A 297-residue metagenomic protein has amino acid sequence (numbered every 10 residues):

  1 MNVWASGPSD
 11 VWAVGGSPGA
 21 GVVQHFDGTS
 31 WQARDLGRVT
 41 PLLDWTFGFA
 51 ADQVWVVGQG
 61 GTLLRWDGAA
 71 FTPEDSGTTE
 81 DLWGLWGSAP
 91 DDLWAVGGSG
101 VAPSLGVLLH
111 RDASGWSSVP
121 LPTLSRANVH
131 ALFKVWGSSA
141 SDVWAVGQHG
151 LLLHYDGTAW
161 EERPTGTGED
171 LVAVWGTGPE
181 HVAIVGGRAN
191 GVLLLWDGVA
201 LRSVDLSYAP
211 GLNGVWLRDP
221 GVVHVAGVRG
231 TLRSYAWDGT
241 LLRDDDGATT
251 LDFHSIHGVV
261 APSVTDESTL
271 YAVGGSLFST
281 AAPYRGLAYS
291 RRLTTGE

Functional and structural regions predicted by a protein language model:
M1-E297: Residue-level hotspots at or immediately adjacent to binding/recognition sites across diverse folds
